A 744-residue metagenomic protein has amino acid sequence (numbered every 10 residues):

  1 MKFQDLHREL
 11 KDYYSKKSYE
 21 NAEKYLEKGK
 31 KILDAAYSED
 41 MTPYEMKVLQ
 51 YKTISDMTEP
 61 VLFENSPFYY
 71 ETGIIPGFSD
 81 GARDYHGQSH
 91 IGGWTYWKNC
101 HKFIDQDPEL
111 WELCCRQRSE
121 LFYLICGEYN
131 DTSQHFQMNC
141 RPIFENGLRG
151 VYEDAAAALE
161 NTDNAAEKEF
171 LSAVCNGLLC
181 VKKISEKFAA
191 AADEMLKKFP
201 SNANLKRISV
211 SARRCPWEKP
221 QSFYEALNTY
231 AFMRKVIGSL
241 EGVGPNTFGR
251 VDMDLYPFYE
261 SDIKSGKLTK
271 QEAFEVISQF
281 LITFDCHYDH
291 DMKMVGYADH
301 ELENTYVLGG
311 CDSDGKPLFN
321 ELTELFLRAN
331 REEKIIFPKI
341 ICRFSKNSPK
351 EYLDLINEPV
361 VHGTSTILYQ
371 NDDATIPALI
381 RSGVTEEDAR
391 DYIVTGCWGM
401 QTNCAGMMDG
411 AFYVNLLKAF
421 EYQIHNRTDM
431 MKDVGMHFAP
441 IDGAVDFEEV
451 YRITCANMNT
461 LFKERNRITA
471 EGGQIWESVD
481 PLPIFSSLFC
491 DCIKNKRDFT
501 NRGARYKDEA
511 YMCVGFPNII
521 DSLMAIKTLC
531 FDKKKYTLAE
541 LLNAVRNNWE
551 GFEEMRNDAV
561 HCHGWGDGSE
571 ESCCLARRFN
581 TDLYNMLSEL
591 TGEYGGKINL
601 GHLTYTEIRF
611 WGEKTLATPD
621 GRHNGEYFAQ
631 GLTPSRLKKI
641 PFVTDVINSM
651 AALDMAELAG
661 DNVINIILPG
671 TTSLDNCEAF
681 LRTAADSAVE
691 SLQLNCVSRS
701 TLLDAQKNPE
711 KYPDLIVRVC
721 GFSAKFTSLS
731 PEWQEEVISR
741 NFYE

Functional and structural regions predicted by a protein language model:
M1-V174, A203-E744: Conserved catalytic cores of very large enzyme subunits
S172-E186: Extended non-globular scaffold/tether segments
S185-D193, D252-Y256: Extended amphipathic alpha-helical scaffold segments
A192-L205: Short, Lys/Glu-rich amphipathic helical modules
